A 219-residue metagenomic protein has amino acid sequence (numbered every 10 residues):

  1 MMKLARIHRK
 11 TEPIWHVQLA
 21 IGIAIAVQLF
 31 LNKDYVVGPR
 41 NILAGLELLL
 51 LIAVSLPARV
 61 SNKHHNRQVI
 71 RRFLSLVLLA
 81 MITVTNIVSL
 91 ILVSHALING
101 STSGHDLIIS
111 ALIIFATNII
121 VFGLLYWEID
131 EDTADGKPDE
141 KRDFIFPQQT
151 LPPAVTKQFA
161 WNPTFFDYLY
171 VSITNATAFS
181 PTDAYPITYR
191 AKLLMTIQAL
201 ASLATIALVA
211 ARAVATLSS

Functional and structural regions predicted by a protein language model:
A5-L19: N-terminal membrane topogenic signal
Q18-Q28, L46-V54, S75-L92, I113 (+3 more regions): Hydrophobic alpha-helical transmembrane segments of multi-pass integral membrane proteins
Q28-N41: Short, hydrophobic transmembrane alpha-helix segments
G38-L43, R71-L76, S101-A111: Non-cytosolic membrane-interface motifs at loop->transmembrane helix junctions
L51-N66: Canonical alpha-helical transmembrane segments
L97-D135: Pore-domain transmembrane helices of cation channels
E128-A184: Membrane-proximal soluble regions of multi-pass membrane proteins
N162-S219: Pore domain of cation channels
